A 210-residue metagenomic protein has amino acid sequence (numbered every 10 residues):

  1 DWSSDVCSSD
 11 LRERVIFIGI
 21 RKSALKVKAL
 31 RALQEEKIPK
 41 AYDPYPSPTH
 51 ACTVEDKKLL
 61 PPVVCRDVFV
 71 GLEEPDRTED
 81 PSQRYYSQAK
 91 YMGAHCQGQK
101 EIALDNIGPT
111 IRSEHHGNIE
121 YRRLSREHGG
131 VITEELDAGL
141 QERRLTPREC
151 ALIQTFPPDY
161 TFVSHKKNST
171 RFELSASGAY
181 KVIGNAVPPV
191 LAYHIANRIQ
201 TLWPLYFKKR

Functional and structural regions predicted by a protein language model:
D1-G108: Class I S-adenosyl-L-methionine
E74-R210: C-terminal target-recognition/interaction regions appended to catalytic cores
